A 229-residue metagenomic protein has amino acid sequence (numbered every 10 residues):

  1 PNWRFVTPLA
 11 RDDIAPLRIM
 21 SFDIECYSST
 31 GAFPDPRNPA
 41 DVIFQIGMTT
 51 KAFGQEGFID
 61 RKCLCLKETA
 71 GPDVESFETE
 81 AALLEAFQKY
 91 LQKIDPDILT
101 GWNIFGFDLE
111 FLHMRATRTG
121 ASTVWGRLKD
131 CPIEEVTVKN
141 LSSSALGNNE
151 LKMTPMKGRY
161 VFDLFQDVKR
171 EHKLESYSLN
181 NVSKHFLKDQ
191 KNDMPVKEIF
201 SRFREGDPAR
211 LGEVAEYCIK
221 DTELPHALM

Functional and structural regions predicted by a protein language model:
P1-D95, D207, I219-M229: DnaQ-like (DEDDh/DEDDy) 3′-5′ exonuclease domain used for proofreading and 3′-end trimming on nucleic acids
F22-I24, I104, L164: Residues immediately flanking
Y27-S29, G106-E110, K169: Flexible loop/turn segments at secondary-structure boundaries
F33, L112-M114: Short amphipathic alpha-helical segments
R37-P39, A116-T119: Glycine-rich, phosphate-binding/catalytic loops in enzymes
G57-C63, A70-V74, E78, D95 (+3 more regions): Active-site-proximal helix-loop-helix substrate-binding element of RNase H-like nuclease domains
F87-F111: Proline-aspartate-enriched helix->loop->beta-strand connector
K89, M114, N181: Surface-exposed charge patches
